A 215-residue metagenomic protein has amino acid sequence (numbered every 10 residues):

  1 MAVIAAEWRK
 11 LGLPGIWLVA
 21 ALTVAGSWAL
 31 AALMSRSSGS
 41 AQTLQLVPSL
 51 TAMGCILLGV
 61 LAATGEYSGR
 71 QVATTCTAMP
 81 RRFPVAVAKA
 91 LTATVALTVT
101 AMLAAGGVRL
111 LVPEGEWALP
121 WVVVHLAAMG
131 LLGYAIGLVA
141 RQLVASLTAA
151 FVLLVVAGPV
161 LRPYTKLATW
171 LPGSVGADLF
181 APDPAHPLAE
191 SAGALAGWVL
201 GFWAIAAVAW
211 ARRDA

Functional and structural regions predicted by a protein language model:
A2, A6, G12-A62, E66 (+3 more regions): Secretory targeting signals
Y67-C76: Membrane-helix interface/capping segments
G69, V87, R212: Phosphate-coordinating loops and pocket residues in cytosolic domains that bind phosphorylated ligands
C76-R82: Short helix-to-coil transition segments within interhelical loops that connect adjacent transmembrane helices
G197-A215: Junction motif at the cytosolic side of a transmembrane helix
